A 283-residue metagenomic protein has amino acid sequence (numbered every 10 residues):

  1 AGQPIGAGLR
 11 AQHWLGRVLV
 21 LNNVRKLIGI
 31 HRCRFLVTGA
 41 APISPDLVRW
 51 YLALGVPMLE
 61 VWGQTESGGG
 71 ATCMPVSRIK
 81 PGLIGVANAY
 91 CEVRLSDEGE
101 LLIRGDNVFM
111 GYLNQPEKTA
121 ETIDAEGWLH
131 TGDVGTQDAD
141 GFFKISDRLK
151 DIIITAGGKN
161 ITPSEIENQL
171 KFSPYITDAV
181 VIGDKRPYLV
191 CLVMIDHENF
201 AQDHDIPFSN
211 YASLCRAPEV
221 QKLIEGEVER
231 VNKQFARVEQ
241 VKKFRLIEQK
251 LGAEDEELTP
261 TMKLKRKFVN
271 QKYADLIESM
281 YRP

Functional and structural regions predicted by a protein language model:
A1-C33, H197-V231, E248: Alpha-helical "lid/cap" subdomains adjacent to substrate-binding clefts that gate access and reposition the ligand
A1-I79, E92, I176-T177: Gly/Ser/Thr-rich phosphate-binding loop
A40, G63, G85, D133 (+1 more regions): Active-site glycine-centered loops adjacent to acidic/histidine catalytic or metal-binding residues that shape
A87-T155, F172: Conserved ATP-binding/catalytic segment of the ANL
V108, F142-K171, F200-P218, R237-V241 (+2 more regions): Adenylate-forming
L170, I176-A179: Short acidic amphipathic segments
D178-V181, E225-P283: Conserved C-terminal "lid"/linker of ANL adenylate-forming enzymes
D184-F208, Q234-E248: Conserved loop-to-beta-strand segment in the C-terminal subdomain of adenylate-forming
